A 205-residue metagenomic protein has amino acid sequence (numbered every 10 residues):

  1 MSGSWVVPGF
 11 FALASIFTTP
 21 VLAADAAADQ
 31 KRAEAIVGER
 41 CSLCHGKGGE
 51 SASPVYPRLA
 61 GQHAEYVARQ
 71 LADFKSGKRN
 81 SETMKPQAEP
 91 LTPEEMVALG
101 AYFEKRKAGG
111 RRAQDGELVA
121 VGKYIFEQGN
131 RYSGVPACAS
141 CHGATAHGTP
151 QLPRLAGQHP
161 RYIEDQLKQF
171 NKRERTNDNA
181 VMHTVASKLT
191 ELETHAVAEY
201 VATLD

Functional and structural regions predicted by a protein language model:
M1-S4: N-terminal secretory signal peptides that target proteins for export/translocation
P8-T18: Bacterial N-terminal signal peptides
V21-V37, K47-V55, K105-Y132: Electrostatic cytochrome c docking/interface patches
A28, R32, Y66-R69, T83-P86 (+5 more regions): Extracytoplasmic/secreted proteins, especially bacterial periplasmic and envelope-associated proteins
D29, A35-R40, K47-G49, H63 (+5 more regions): His/Met- and acidic-residue-enriched segments that coordinate or traffic transition-metal cofactors and support
E34-S42, A64, A68-R69, E127-A139 (+1 more regions): Sequence context surrounding c-type heme c attachment/ligation sites in exported
C41-K47, L99, V135-T145, V197: The canonical Cys-X-X-Cys-His
A52-R58, D73-D115, T149-R154, N171-D205: Axial heme c-ligation environment in periplasmic c-type cytochrome domains
